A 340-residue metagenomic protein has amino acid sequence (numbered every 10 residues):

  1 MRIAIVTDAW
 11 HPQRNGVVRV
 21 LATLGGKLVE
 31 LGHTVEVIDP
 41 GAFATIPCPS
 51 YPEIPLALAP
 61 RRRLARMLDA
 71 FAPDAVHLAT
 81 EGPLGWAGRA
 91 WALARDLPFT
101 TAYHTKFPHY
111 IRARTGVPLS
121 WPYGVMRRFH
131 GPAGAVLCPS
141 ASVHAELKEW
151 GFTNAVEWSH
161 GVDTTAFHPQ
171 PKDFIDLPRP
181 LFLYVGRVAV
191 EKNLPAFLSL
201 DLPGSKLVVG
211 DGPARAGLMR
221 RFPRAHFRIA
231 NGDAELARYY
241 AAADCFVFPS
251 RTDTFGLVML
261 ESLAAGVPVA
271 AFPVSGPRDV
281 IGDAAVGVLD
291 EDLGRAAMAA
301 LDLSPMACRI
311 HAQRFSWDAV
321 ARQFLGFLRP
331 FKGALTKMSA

Functional and structural regions predicted by a protein language model:
L68, H130, R238-A243, F324: Short alpha-helical donor nucleotide-sugar binding micro-motif in glycosyltransferases
G124-Q170: Donor nucleotide-sugar binding/catalytic pocket of nucleotide-sugar-dependent glycosyltransferases
D173-L207: Conserved donor-binding/catalytic core segment of Leloir-type glycosyltransferases
R215-A234: Nucleotide-activated donor-binding/catalytic signature segment of Leloir-type glycosyltransferases, i.e., the conserved
G232, R278-D302, D318: Change "using UDP/GDP/dTDP sugars" to "using nucleotide sugars
R251: Aromatic "clamp/platform" in nucleotide-sugar-dependent glycosyltransferases that forms part of the donor/acceptor
M259, A264, P268-A271: Short hydrophobic beta-strand element within catalytic cores of glycosyltransferases and related nucleotide-activated
D302-K337: A charged, aromatic-enriched C-terminal amphipathic alpha-helix characteristic of glycosyltransferases across folds
